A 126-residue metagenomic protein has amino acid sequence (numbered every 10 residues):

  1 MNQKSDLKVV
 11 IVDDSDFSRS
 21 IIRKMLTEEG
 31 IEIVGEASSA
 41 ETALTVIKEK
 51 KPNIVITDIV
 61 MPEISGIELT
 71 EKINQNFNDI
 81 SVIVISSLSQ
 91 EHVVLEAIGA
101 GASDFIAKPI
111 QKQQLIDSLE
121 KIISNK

Functional and structural regions predicted by a protein language model:
D16-G35: Two-component/phosphorelay signaling modules centered on CheY-like receiver
S39-T42, S65-E68: Acidic catalytic/metal-coordinating carboxylates
D58: Active-site residues of response regulator receiver
M61: Receiver (REC) domain active-site loop signature in two-component systems and cognate sites in sensor histidine kinases
I67-F77: Short amphipathic alpha-helix used as the core "switch/output" element in two-component signaling
H92, I110-L119: C-terminal output helix
